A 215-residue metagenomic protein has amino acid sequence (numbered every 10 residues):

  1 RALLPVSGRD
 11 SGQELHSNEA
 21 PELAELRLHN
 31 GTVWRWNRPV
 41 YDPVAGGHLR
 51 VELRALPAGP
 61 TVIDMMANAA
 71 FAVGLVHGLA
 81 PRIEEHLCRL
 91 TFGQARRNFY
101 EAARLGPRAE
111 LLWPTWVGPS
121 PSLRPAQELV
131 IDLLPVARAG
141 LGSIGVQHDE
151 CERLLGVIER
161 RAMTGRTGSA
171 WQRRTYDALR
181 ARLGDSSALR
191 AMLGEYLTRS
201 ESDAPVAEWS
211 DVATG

Functional and structural regions predicted by a protein language model:
R1-G215: C-terminal accessory/tail domains of diverse enzymes
